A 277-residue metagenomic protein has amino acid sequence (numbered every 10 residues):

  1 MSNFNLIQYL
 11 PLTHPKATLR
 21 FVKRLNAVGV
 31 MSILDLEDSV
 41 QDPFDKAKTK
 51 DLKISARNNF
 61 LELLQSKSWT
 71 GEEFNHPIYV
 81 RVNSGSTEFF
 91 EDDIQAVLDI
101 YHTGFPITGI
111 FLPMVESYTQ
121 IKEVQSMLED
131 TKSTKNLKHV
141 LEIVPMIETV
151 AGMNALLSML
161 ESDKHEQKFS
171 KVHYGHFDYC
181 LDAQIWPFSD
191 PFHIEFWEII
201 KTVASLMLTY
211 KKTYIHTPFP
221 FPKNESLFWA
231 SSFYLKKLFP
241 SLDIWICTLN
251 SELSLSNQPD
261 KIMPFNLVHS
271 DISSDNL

Functional and structural regions predicted by a protein language model:
M1-L277: Expand to "…catalyze enediolate/carbanion chemistry for C-C bond making/breaking, isomerization, decarboxylation
